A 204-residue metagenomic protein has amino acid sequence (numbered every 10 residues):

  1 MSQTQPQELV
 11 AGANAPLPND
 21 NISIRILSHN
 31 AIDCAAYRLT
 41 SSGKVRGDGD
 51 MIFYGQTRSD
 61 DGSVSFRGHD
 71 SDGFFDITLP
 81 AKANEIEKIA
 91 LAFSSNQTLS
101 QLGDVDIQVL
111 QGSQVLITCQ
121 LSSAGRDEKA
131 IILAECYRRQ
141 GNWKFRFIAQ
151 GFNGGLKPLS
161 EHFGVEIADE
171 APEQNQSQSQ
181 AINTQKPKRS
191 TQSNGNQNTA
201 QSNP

Functional and structural regions predicted by a protein language model:
M1-P204: Intrinsic-disorder/low-complexity signal
